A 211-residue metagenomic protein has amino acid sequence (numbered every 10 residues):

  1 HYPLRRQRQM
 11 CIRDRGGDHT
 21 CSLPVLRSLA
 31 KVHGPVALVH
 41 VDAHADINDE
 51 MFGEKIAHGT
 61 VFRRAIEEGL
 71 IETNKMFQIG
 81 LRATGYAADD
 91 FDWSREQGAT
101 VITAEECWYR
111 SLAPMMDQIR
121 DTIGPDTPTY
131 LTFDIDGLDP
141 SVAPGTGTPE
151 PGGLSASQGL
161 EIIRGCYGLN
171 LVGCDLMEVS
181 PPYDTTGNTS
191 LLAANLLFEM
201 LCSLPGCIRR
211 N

Functional and structural regions predicted by a protein language model:
H1-R8, I12: Single conserved hydrophobic/aromatic residue that forms the stacking wall/gate of nucleotide- or nucleobase-binding
G17, V41, I79, L131-I135 (+1 more regions): Active-site flanking residues adjacent to catalytic metal/cofactor-binding acidic residues
D18-H33, S141-G147: Short Gly/Thr/Asp-enriched flexible loops that form oxyanion-binding sites at enzyme active sites
C21-P24, L38, A45-D49, G53-E68 (+4 more regions): Active-site glycine-rich loop that binds ribose-phosphate moieties when present
H40, P149-R164: Gly/Ser/Thr-rich active-site loops/lids in small-molecule metabolic enzymes that frequently grip phosphoryl groups
I66-A143: Active-site rim beta-loop-alpha module in soluble metabolic enzymes
D90-I102, D184-G206: Short, electropositive alpha-helical surface patch
